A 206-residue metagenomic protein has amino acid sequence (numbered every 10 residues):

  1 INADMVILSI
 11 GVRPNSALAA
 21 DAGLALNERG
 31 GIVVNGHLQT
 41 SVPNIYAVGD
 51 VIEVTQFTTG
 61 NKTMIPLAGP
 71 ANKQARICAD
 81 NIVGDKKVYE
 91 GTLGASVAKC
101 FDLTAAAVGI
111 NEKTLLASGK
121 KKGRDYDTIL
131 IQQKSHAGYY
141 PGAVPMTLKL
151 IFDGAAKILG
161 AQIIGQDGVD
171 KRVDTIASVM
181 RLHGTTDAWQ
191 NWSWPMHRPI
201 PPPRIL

Functional and structural regions predicted by a protein language model:
I1-D80: FAD-site-proximal beta/loop scaffold in flavoenzymes
V6, R29, L93, I110 (+1 more regions): Short beta-strand-initiation
I10, F101-V108, S118-L206: Flexible, glycine-rich terminal cap/loop adjacent to redox cofactors in electron-transfer oxidoreductases
A25-R29, D85-S96, K122-I129: A short alpha-helix-loop-beta-strand transition element characteristic of N-terminal alpha/beta dinucleotide-binding
G31-G36, N111, Q133-A137: Glycine-rich, charged/polar anion/phosphate-binding loops that engage phosphate groups from diverse ligands
K62-P66, D80-G109, N191-I200: Active-site-proximal substrate-binding core of FAD-dependent oxidoreductases
L115: Glycine-rich portal/gate segments that line the openings of hydrophobic small-molecule binding cavities
